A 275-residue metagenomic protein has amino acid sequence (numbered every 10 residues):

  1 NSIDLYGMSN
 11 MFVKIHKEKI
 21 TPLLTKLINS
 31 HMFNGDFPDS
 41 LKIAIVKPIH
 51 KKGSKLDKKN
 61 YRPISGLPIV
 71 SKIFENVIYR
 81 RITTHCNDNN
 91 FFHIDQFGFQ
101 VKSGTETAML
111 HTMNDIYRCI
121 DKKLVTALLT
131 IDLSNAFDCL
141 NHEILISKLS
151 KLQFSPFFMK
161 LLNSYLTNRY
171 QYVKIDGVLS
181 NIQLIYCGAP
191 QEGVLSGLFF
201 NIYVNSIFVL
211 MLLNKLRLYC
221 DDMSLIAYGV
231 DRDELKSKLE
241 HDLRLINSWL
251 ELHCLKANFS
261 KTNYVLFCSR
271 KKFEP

Functional and structural regions predicted by a protein language model:
N1-P190: Conserved pre-catalytic core of RNA-dependent polymerases
T21, F208, R244-E251: Structural signal for well-ordered, non-membrane alpha-helices
I43-V46, R62, Q96, L128-A136 (+6 more regions): Catalytic palm active-site di-aspartate
I78-Q96, D121, G197-A227: Active-site palm subdomain of RNA-directed nucleic acid polymerases
M109, L216, K236-L239, L243 (+1 more regions): Hydrophobic packing residues in well-ordered alpha-helices of helical domains and bundles
T112, F199-Y203, L239-D242: Hydrophobic alpha-helical membrane-association signature
N135-L152, M223-S248: Catalytic palm subdomain of template-directed nucleic-acid polymerases, centered on the conserved carboxylate motif
L179, H241, K256-P275: Short, conserved micro-motifs composed of acidic
